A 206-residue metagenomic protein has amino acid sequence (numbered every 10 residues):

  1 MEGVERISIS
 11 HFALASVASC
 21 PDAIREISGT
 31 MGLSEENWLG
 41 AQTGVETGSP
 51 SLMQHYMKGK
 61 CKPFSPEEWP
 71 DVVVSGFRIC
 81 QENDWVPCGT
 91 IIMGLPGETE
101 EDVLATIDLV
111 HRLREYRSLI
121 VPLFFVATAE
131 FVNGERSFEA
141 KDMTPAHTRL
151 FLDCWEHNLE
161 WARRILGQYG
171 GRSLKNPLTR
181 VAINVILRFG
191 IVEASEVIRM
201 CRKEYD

Functional and structural regions predicted by a protein language model:
M1-R6, L33-E36, S75-P87, L113-Y116 (+1 more regions): A structural motif corresponding to the C-terminal end of an alpha-helix and its immediate exit/capping segment
M1-V86, M93: Conserved SAM/AdoMet-binding glycine-rich loop
A18, V45-K58, M93-E101, R117-N184: Flexible glycine/acidic-rich beta-alpha junction loops that bind and position SAM and/or redox cofactors in anaerobic
C20-I27, P96-R112: Catalytic cores of alpha/beta
C61-P63, I107, H111, F125 (+1 more regions): Alpha-helix boundary/interfacial micro-motifs
E68-S75, T90, E98-E101, A105-D108: Short, well-structured alpha-helical interface segments that form or flank functional binding sites
W69-V73, D108-V121, V126-A127: C-terminal, active-site-flanking charged/polar segments
R202-Y205: Long, compositionally biased intrinsically disordered regions
